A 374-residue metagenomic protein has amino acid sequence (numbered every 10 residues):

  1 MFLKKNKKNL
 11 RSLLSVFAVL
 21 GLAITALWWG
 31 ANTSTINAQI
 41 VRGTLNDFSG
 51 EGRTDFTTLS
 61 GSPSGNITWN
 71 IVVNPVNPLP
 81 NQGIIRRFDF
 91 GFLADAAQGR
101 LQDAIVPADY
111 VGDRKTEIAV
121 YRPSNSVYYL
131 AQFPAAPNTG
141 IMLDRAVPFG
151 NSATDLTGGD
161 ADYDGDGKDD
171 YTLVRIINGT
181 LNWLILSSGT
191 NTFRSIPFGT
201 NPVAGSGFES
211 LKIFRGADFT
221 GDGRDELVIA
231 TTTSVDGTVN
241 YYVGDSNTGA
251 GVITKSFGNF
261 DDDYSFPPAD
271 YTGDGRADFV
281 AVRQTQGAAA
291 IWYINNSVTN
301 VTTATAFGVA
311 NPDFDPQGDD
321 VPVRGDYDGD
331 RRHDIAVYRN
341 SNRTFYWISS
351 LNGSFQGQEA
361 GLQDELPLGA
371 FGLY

Functional and structural regions predicted by a protein language model:
M1-Q39: Sec-dependent, cleavable N-terminal signal peptides
A38-Y374: Trp/Gly-enriched beta-strand/coil motifs that build multi-repeat beta-propeller-like domains and related W-rich binding
